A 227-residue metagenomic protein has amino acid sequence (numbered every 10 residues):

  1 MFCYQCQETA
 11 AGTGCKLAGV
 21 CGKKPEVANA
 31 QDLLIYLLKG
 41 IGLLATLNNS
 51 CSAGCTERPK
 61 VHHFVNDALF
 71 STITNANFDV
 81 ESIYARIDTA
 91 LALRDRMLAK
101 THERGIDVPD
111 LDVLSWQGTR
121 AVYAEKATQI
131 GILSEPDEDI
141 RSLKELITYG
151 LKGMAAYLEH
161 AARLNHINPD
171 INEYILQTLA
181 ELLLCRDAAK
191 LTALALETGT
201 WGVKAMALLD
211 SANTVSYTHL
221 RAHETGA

Functional and structural regions predicted by a protein language model:
M1-S216: Often metal-dependent polyanion-binding catalytic scaffolds in large enzymes
T218-T225: Conserved small/polar residues in nucleotide/adenosyl-binding loops
